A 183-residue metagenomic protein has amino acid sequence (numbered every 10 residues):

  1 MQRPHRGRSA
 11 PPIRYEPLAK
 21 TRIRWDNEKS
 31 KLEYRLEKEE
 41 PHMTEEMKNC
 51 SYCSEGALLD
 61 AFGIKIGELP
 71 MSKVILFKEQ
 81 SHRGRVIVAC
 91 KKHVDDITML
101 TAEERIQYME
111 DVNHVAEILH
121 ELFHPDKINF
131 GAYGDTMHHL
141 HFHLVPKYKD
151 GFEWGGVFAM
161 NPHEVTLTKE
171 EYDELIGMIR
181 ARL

Functional and structural regions predicted by a protein language model:
R14-P17, E153-G155: Hydrophobic alpha-helical membrane context
S30, Y34-L183: HIT superfamily nucleotide-processing domains
